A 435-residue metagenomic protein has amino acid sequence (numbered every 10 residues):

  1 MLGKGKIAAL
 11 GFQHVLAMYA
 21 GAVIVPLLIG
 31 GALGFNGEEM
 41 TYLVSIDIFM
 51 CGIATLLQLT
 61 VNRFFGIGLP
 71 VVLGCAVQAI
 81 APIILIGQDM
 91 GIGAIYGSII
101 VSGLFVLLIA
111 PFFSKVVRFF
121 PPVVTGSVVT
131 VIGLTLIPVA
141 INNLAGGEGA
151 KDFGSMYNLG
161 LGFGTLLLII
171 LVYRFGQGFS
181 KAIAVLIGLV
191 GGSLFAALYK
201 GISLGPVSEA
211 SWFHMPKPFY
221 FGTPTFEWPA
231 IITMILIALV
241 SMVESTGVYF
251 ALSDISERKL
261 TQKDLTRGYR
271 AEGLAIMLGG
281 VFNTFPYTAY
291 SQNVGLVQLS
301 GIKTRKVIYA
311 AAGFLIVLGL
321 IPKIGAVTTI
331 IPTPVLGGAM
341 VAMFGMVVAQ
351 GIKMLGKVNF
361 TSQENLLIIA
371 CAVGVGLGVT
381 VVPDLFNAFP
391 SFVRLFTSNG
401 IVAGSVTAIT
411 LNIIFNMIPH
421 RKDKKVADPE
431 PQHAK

Functional and structural regions predicted by a protein language model:
M1-L10, L204-F219, D254-R258, G268 (+1 more regions): Intrinsically disordered, low-complexity non-transmembrane regions of multi-pass membrane transporters
L2-A9, G30-E39, T55-F65, L85-A94 (+6 more regions): Short juxtamembrane and helix-loop transition motifs at transmembrane-helix boundaries in membrane proteins
K4, G30-G66, T233-R305, D428: Membrane-embedded helical hairpins/re-entrant loop segments and their flanking transmembrane helices within multi-pass
G5-M18, A22, G154-L166, A184 (+3 more regions): Hydrophobic, membrane-embedded alpha-helices of multi-pass small-molecule transporters
G11-L28, V72-A79: The first (N-terminal) embedded transmembrane alpha-helix
E38, I46-D47, L56-K115: Membrane helical hairpin/interfacial module
Y42, F64-V77, R118-S127, K181-L186 (+3 more regions): Short, non-helical or kinked segments that cap or interrupt transmembrane helices
I86-S203, A312, V317-K425: Membrane-embedded alpha-helical modules
